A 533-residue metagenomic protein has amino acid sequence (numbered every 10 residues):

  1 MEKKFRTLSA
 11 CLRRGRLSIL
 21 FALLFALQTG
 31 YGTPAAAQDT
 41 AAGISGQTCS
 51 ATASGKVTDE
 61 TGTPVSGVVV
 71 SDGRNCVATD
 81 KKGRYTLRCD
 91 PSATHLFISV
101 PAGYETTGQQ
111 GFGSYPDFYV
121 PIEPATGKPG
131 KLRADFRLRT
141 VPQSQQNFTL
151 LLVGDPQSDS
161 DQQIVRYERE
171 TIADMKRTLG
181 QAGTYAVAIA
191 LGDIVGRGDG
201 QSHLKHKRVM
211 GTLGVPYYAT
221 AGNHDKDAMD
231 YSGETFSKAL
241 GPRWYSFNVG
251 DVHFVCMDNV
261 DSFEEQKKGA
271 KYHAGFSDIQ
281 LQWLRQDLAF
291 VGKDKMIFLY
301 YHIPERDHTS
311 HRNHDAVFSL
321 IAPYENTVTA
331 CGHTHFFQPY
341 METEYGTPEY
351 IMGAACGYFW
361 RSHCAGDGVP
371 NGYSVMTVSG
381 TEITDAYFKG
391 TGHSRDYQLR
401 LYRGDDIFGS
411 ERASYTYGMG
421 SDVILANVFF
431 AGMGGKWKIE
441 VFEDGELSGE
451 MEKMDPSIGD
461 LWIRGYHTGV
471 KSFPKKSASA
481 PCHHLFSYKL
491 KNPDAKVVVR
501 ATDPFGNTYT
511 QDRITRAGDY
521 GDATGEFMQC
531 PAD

Functional and structural regions predicted by a protein language model:
A41-S66: Structural motif
I44-T52, G111-H203: N-terminal active-site segment of His-dependent metallophosphoesterases
G55, T79-P91, F136, C482-Y488: Glycine-centered loop-to-beta-strand initiation motif
G62, V68-D72, H95-L96, W437-V441: Hydrophobic beta-strand segments
V68, R74-R88, E452-S457: Short, acidic Ser/Thr/Gly-rich low-complexity loop/linker segments typical of extracellular and cell-surface proteins
P101-G130, D135, G200-V291, R312-V328 (+3 more regions): Extended active-site neighborhood of metal-dependent phosphoesterases/phosphodiesterases
V215, I458-Y488: Aromatic sugar-binding surface patches on proteins that engage polysaccharides or sugar-phosphate polymers
T347-E443, H483-D512: Binuclear metal-dependent phosphoesterase catalytic core
